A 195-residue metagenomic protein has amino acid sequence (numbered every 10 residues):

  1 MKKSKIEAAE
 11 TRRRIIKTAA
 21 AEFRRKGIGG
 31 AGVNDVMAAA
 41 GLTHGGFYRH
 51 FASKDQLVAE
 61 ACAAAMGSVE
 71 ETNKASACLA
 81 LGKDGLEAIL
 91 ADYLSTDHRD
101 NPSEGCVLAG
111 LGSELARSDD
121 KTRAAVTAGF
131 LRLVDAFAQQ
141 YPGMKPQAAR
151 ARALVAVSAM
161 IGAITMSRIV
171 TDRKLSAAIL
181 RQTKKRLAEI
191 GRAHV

Functional and structural regions predicted by a protein language model:
M1-K26, G30-A39, Q56: Basic, helix-initiating cap at the start of DNA-binding domains
I16, E87, L131-A138, K184 (+1 more regions): An amphipathic alpha-helix signature
F23, G32-V33, H44, K54 (+3 more regions): Amphipathic alpha-helical segments enriched in hydrophobic/aromatic and basic residues that form the DNA-contacting
G41-F51: Short hydrophobic/aromatic patch on the recognition helix
E60, K74-G105, A156: Hydrophobic alpha-helical connector segments
G85-A88, D100-T127: Amphipathic alpha-helical segments used for helix-helix packing
D119-A128, Q140-I190: Hydrophobic/aromatic-rich alpha-helical bundle segments in the mid-to-C-terminal region
A193-V195: Conserved small/polar residues in nucleotide/adenosyl-binding loops
